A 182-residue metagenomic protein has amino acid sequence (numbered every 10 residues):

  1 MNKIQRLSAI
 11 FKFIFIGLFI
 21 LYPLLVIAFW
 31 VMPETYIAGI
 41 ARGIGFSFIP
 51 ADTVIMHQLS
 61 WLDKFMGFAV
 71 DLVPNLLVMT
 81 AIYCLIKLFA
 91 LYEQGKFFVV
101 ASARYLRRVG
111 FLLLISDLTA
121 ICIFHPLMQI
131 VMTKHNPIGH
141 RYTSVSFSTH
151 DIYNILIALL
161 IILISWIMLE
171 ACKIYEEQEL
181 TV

Functional and structural regions predicted by a protein language model:
M1-Q5, K64-A90, I164, M168: Alpha-helical transmembrane segments and their immediate interhelical/interface regions in integral membrane proteins
N2, L24-G67: Interfacial loop at the N-terminal end of multi-pass membrane proteins
N2-R6, M79-Y105, Y175-V182: Cytoplasmic juxtamembrane regions at transmembrane-helix boundaries
R6, L114-V182: Alpha-helical transmembrane segments of multi-pass integral membrane proteins, characterized by long hydrophobic
L7, F11-G17, A69-L72, V109-S116 (+1 more regions): Loop-to-transmembrane-helix entry motif
K12-L24, A51-K64, G95-G110: Hydrophobic alpha-helical transmembrane segments
F15-E34, R107-F124: Hydrophobic alpha-helical membrane-insertion segments
I55-V78, V145-L163: Hydrophobic alpha-helical transmembrane segments
